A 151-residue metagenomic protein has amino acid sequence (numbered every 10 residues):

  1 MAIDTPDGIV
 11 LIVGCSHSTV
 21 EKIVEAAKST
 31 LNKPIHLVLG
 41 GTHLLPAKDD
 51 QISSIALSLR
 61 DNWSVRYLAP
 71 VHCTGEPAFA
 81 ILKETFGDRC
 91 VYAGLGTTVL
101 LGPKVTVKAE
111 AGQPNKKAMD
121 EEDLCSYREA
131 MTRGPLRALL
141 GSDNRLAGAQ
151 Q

Functional and structural regions predicted by a protein language model:
D4-L95: Cap/insert and terminal regions of metallo-dependent hydrolase folds
Q51, Y67, C73-L146: C-terminal regulatory/interaction regions
